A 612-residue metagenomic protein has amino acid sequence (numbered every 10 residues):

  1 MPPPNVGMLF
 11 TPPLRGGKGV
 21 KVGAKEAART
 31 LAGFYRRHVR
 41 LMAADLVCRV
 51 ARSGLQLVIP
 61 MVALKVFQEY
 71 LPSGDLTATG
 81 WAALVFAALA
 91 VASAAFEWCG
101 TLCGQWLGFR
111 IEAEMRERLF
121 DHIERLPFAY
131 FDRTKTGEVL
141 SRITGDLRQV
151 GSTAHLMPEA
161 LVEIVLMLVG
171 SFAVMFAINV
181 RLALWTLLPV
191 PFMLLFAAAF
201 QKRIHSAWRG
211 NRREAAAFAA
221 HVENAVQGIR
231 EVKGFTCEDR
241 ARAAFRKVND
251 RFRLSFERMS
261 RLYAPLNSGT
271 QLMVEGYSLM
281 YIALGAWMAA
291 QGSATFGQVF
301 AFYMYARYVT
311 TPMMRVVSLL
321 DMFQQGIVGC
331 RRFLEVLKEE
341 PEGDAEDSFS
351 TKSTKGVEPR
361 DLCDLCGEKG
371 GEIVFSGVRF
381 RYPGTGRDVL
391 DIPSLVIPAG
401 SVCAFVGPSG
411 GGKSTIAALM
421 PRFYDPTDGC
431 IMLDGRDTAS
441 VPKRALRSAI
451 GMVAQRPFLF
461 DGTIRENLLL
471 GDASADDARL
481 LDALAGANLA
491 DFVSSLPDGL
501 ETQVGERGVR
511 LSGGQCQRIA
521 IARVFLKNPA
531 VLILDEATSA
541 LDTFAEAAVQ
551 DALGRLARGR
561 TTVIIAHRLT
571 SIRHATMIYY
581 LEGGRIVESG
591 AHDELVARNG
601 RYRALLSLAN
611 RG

Functional and structural regions predicted by a protein language model:
M1-Q56, L71, D75-A82, G100-G104 (+11 more regions): Membrane-integrated ABC transporters
V6-G7, L14, M42-C99, F176-R181 (+3 more regions): Transmembrane helix-loop-helix hairpins at lipid-water interfaces of multipass membrane proteins, especially the type-1
Y35-H38, D45, G100, G104-G108 (+2 more regions): Juxtamembrane loop-to-helix connectors within ABC transporter transmembrane domains
L41-G54, F86-L89, L156-G210, Y281-A294 (+1 more regions): Transmembrane helices of ABC transporter permease
V85-E97, V190-A197, Y263-Y277, F296-S318: Hydrophobic alpha-helical segments in the permease module
T134-G137, G210-R258, E346-D347: Loop segments that connect adjacent transmembrane helices in multi-pass transporters
E214, G234-C237, R261, V309-K338: Cytosolic ends of transmembrane helices, especially the final helix of ABC transmembrane type-1 domains
A345, F349-G612: ABC-type nucleotide-binding domain
